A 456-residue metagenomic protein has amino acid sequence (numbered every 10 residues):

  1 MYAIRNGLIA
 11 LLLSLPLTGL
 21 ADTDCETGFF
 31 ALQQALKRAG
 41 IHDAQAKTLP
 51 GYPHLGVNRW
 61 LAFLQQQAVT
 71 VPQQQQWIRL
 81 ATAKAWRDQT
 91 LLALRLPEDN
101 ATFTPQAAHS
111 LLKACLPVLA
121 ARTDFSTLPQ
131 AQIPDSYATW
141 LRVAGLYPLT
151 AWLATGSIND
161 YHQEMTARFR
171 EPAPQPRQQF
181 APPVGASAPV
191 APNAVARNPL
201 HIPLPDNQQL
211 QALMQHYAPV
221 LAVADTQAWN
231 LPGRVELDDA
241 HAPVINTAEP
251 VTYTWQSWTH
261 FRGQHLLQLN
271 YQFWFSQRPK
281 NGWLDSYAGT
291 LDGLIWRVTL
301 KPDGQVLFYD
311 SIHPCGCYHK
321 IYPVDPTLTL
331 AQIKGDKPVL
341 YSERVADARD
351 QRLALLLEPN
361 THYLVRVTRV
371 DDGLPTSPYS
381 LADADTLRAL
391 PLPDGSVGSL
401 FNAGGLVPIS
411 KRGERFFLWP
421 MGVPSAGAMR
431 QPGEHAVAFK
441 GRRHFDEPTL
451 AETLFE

Functional and structural regions predicted by a protein language model:
M1-N6: Positively charged n-region of N-terminal signal peptides that target proteins for export
G7-P16: Bacterial N-terminal signal peptides
G19-A21: Boundary at the C-terminal end of the N-terminal hydrophobic targeting segment
T23-A188, T290-D292, D303-E456: Domain-length functional cores that host ligand/cofactor binding and catalytic or interaction surfaces in mature
R177-N246: Charged, compositionally biased non-catalytic regions
A218-P219, H265, G441: Glycine-centered secondary-structure boundary/capping sites
A228-Y309: Short N-terminal edge-element motif at the start of the domain
